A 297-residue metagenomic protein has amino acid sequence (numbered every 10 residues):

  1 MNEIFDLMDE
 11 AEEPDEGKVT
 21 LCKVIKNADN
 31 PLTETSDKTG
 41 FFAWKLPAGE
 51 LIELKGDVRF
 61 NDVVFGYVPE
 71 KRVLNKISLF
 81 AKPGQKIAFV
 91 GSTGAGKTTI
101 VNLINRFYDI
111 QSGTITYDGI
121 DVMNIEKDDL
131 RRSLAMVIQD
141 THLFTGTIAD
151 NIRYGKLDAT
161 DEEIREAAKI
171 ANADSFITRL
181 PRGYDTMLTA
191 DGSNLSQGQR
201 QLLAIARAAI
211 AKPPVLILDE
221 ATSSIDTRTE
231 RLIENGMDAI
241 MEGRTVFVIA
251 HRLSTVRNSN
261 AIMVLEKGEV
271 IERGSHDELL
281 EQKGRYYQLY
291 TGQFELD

Functional and structural regions predicted by a protein language model:
M1-E10, E16: Cytosolic ends of transmembrane helices, especially the final helix of ABC transmembrane type-1 domains
D9, L21-D297: ABC-type nucleotide-binding domain
